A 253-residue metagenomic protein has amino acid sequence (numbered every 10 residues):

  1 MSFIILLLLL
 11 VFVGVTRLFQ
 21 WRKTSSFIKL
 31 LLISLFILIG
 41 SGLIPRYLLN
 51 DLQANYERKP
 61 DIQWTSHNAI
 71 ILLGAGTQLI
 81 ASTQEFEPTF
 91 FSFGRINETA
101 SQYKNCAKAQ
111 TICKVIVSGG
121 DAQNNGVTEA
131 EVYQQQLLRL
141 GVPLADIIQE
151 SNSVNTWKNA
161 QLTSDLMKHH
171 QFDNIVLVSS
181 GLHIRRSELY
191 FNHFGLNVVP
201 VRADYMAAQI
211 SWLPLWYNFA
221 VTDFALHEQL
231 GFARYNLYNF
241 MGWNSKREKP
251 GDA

Functional and structural regions predicted by a protein language model:
M1-L18, L226: Membrane-embedded alpha-helical segments of integral membrane proteins
F3-L6, S26-L30: Sec-dependent signal peptide recognition, specifically the positively charged N-region followed immediately by
I4-I5, G40-I44: N-terminal nucleotide/polyanion-binding subdomain common to many enzyme families
R17-I28: Membrane-interface helix-boundary motifs at transmembrane edges
W21-R22, D51-Y56, F240-S245: Membrane-interface elements of multi-pass transporters and channels
F27-G42: Hydrophobic membrane-insertion alpha-helices, especially the h-region of bacterial N-terminal signal peptides
G42-F219: A structural signal for short, hydrophobic/glycine-enriched beta-strand patches
Y205, N218, T222-A253: Extracytoplasmic/luminal low-complexity segments enriched in Pro/Gly and acidic/polar residues that act as flexible
